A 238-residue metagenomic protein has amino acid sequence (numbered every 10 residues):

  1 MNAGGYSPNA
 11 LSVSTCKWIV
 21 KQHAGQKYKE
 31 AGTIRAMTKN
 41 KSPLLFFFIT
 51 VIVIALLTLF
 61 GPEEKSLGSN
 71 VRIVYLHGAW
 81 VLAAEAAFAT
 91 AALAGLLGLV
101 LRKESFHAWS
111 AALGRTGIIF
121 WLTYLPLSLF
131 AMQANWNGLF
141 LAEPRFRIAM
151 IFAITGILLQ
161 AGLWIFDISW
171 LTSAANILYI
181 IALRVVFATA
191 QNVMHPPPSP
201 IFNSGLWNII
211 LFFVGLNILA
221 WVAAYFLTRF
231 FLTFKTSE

Functional and structural regions predicted by a protein language model:
S7, S14, A220-A224: A composition-driven signal for long, intrinsically disordered, charge-rich low-complexity tracts
G32-E238: Polytopic transmembrane helical bundles with strong interfacial aromatic enrichment
